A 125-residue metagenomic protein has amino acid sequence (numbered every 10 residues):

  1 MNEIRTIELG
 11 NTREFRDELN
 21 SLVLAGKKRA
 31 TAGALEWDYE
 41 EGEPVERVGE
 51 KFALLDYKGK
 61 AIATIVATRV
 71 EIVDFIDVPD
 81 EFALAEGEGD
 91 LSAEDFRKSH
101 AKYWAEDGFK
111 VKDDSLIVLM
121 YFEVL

Functional and structural regions predicted by a protein language model:
M1-T64, T68-L125: Mixed-charge, low-complexity intrinsically disordered regions
